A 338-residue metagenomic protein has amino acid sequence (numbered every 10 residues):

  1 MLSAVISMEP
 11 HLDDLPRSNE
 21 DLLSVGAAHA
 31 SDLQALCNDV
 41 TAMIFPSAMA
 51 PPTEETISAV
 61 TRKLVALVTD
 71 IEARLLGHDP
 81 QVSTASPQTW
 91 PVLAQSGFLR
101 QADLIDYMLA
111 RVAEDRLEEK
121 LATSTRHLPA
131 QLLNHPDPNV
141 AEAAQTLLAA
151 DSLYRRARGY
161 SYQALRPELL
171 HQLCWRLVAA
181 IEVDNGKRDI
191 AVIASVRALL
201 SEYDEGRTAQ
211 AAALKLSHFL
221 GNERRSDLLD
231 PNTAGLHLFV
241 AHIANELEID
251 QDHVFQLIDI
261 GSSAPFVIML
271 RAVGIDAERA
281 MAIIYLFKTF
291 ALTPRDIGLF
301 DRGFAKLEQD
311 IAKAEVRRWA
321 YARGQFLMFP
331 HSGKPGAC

Functional and structural regions predicted by a protein language model:
M1-A179, Y285-C338: N-terminal alpha-helical scaffold/docking segments in eukaryotic complex subunits
R111-E119, Q131, A143-A150, L214-K215 (+4 more regions): Structural detector for internal amphipathic alpha-helices that build alpha-solenoid repeat scaffolds
A157-S263: A contiguous, surface-oriented mixed alpha/beta subdomain in the mid-to-C-terminal portion of proteins that forms
A244, E248-T289: Active-site/pore-lining binding-face segments in mid-to-C-terminal subdomains
